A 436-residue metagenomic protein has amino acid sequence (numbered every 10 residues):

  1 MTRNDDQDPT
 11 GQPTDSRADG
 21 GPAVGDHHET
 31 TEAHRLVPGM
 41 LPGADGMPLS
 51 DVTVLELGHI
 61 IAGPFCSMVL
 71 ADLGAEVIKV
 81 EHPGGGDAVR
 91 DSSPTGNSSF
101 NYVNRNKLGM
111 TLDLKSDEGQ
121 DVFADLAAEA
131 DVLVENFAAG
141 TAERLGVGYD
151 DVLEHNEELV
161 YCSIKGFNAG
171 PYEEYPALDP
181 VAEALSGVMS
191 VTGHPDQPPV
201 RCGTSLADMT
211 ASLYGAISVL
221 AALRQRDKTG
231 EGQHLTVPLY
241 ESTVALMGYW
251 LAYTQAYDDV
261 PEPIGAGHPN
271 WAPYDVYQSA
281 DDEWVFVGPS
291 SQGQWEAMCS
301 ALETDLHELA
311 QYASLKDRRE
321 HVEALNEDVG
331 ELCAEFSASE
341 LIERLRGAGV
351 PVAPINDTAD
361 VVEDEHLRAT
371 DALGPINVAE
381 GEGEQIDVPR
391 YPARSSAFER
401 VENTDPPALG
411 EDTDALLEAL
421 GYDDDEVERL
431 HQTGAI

Functional and structural regions predicted by a protein language model:
M1-S218, A222-K228, A408, D414-I436: N-terminal helix-loop segment corresponding to the beta1-alpha1 unit of nucleotide/adenylate-binding folds
G84, G166-N168, L239-V244, D281-E283 (+2 more regions): Glycine-rich beta-alpha junction loops
R90-D91, D179, T254-I264, D364-E382: Short, surface-exposed loop/helix-turn segments at secondary-structure junctions that function as lids/hinges flanking
A169, D196-T204, D227-T243, E262-P269 (+1 more regions): Conserved Rossmann-fold dehydrogenase catalytic segment
S212-G232, A245-Q255, C299-L306: Oxidoreductase and adenylate-handling cofactor-binding alpha/beta cores
I264-P269, D275-V276, G383-D387, D405-A408: Short Gly/Pro-enriched turn/cap motifs at secondary-structure boundaries
P273-A348, V352: Aromatic-enriched alpha-helical interface/lid elements that frame and gate functional surfaces
A348-N403: A glycine-rich dinucleotide-binding beta-alpha-beta segment and adjacent secondary-structure elements that constitute
